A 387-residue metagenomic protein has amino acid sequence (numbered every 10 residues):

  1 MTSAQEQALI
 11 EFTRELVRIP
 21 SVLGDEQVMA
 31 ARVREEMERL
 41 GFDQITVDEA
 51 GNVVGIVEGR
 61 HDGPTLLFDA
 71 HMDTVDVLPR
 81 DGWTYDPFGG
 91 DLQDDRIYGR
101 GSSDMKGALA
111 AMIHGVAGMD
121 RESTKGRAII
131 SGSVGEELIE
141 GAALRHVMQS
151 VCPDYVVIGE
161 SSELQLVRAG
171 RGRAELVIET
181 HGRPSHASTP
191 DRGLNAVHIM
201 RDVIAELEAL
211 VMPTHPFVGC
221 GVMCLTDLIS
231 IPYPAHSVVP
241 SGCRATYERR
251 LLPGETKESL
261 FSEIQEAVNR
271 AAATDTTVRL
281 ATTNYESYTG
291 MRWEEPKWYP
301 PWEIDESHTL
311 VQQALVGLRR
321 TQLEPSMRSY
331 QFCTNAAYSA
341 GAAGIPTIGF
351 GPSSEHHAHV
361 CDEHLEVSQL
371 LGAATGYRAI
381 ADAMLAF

Functional and structural regions predicted by a protein language model:
M1-L78, G242-T246, L260-F261, T283 (+1 more regions): N-terminal helical capping/dimerization or prosegment-like subdomains of hydrolases acting on amide or phosphate bonds
A4, V177-F387: Metal-dependent amide/peptide-bond hydrolase catalytic core, centered on the "pita-bread" metallohydrolase fold
P20, M37, G55, F68-H71 (+8 more regions): Buried hydrophobic positions in well-ordered alpha/beta secondary-structure cores of metabolic enzymes
P64-I129: Active-site metal-coordination/substrate-binding segment of hydrolases, especially metallo-dependent peptidases
L66-F68, S131, Y155-V157, R279 (+1 more regions): Hydrophobic/aromatic beta-strand patches that form the interior of the parallel beta-sheet core in alpha/beta enzyme
V77-Q93, R168-E179, Q313-V316: Acidic-glycine-rich active-site phosphate/pyrophosphate-binding loop
Q93-D95, G115-I130, L207-P216, V367-S368 (+1 more regions): Phosphate-handling active-site elements
M105-R171, E175: Acidic/histidine-rich catalytic neighborhood of metal-dependent amide-processing enzymes
